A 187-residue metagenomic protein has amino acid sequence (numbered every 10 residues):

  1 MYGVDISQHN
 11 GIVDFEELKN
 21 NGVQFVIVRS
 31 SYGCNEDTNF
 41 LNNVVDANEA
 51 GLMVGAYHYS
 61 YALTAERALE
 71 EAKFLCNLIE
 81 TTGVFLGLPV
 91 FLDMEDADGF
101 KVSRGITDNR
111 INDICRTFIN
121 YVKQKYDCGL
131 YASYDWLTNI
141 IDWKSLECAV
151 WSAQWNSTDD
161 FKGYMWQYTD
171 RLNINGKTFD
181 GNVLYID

Functional and structural regions predicted by a protein language model:
M1-Q8, I141-D187: Functionally critical loop-and-helix segments that line ligand-binding/catalytic clefts of soluble enzyme domains
M1-T117, Q124-K125: Substrate-binding cleft of extracellular glycoside hydrolase catalytic domains
C34, A62, W136, T158 (+1 more regions): Surface-exposed, flexible loop/turn segments at secondary-structure boundaries
V54, D127-G129, V150: Hydrophobic anchor at the start of a short beta-strand that flanks the dinucleotide cofactor-binding loop
H58, A132, Q154: Short beta-strand/turn micro-motifs composed of small residues that flank or help shape donor/cofactor-binding pockets
R67-E70, W136-S145: Glycine-rich, charge-decorated loop segments at or immediately adjacent to ligand/cofactor-binding or catalytic sites
D98-K101, L137-I140, D160: Short catalytic/ligand-binding loop motif for oxyanion handling, primarily in non-cytosolic enzymes, centered on
K125-N139: Aromatic-lined carbohydrate-recognition surfaces of secreted/lumenal glycan-active proteins
